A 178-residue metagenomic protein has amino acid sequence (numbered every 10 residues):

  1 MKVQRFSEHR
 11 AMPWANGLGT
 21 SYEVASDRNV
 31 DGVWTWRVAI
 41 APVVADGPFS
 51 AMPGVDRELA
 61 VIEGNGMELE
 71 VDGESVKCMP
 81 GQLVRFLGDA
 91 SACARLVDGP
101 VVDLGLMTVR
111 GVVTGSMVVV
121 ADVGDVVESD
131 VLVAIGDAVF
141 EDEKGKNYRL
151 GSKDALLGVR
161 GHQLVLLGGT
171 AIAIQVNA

Functional and structural regions predicted by a protein language model:
M1-W34, F49-G54, E68-L104: A short, N-terminal "cap"/entry segment at the start of jelly-roll beta-barrel domains of the cupin/DSBH fold
V33-W34, A45-V61, G99-V102, V119-D130: A short beta-loop-beta micro-motif enriched in histidine and acidic residues
V43-D46, G81-Q82, D89, V112 (+5 more regions): Tight coil/turn sites that cap or link beta-strands
V55-D72, D125-K144: Glycine- and acidic-residue-biased ligand/ion/polar-headgroup-sensing regions
Q82-V112, V159-A178: Ligand-binding loop in jelly-roll beta-barrel domains
S129-N177: Mixed-charge, glycine-accented linear interaction segment located at domain edges/termini
